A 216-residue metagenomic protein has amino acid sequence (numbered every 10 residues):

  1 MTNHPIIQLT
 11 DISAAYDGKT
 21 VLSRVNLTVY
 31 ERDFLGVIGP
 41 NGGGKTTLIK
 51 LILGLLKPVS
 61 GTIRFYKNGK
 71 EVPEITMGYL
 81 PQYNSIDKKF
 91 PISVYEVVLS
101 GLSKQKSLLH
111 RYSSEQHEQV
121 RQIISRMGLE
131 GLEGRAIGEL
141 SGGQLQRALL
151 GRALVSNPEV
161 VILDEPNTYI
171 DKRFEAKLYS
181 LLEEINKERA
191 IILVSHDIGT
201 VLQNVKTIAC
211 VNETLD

Functional and structural regions predicted by a protein language model:
I38-P40: The feature captures the beta-strand-to-loop junction immediately N-terminal to the Walker
L53: Helix-to-loop junction immediately C-terminal to a conserved catalytic motif
G61-M77: Conserved ABC transporter NBD signature motif
L99, S113-L132: Conserved ABC ATPase "signature" region
A136-L140, Q144: Conserved ABC ATPase signature
V161-E165: Catalytic Walker B motif of ABC-type/P-loop ATPase nucleotide-binding domains
